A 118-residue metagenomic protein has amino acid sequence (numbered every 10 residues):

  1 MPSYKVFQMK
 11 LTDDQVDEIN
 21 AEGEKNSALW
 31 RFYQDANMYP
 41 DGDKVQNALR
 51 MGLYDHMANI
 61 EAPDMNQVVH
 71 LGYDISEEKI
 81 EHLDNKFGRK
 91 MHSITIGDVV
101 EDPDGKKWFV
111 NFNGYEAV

Functional and structural regions predicted by a protein language model:
M1-E81: N-terminal non-globular leader segments, chiefly Sec-dependent signal peptides
V6, R31-F32, K86, W108 (+1 more regions): Intrinsic disorder/low-structure terminal segments
K79-K90: Short alpha-helix capping/helix-loop boundary micro-motifs
R89-V118: Short, compact, well-ordered microdomains
